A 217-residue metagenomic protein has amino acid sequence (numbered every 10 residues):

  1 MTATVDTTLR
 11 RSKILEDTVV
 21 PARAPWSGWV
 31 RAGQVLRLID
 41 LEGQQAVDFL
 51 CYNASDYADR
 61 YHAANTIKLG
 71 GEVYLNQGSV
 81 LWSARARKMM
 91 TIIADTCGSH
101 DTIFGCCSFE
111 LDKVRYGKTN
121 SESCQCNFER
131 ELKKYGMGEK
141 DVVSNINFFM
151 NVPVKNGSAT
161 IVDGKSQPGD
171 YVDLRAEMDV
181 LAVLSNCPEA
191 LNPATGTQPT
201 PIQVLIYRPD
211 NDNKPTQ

Functional and structural regions predicted by a protein language model:
M1-Q217: Acidic, Ser/Thr/Pro
